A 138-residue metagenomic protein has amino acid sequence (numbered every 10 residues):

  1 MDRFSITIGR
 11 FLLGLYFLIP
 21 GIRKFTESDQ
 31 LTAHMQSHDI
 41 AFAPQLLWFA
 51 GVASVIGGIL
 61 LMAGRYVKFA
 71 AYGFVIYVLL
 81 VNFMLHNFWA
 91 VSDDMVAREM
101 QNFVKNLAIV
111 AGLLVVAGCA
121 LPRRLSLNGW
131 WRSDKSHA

Functional and structural regions predicted by a protein language model:
M1-T26, P44-I56, M62-A138: Extended, low-polarity transmembrane helix blocks
S28-A41: Short juxtamembrane and helix-loop transition motifs at transmembrane-helix boundaries in membrane proteins
